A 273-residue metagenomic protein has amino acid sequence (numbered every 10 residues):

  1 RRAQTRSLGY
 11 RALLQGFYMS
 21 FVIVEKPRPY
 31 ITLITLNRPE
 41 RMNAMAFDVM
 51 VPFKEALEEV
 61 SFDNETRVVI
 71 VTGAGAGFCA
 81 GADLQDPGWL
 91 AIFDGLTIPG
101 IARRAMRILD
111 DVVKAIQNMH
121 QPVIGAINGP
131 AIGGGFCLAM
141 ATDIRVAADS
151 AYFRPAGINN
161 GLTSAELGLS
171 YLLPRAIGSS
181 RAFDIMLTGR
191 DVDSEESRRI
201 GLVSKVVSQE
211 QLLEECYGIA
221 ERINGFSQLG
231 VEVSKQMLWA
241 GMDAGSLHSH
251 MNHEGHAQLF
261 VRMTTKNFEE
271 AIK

Functional and structural regions predicted by a protein language model:
R6-L8, F17-Y18: N-terminal mitochondrial targeting presequences
L14-A74, K114: Conserved CoA-thioester-binding segment of acyl-CoA-metabolizing enzymes
G16-P29, G189-E195, E210, E214 (+2 more regions): C-terminal alpha-helix plus adjacent terminal tail
F21, G73-A115, N160-L162, G245: Glycine- (often His-adjacent) and acidic-residue-rich active-site loop that binds/positions the CoA thioester
I34, R38, P52-F53, V71 (+5 more regions): Terminal peptide-recognition signature
G75-A80, I132-G133, L238: Short, active-site-adjacent cap segments at secondary-structure transitions
K114-L229: Crotonase-fold acyl-CoA enzyme core
